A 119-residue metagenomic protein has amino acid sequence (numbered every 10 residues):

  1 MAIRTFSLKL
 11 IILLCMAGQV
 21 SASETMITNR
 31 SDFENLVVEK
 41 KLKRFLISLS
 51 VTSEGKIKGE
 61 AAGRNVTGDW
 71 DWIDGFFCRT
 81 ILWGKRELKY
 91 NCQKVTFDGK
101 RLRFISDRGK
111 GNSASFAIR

Functional and structural regions predicted by a protein language model:
M1-L10: Bacterial N-terminal signal peptides that target proteins for export
A2, G18-R119: Lipid interaction determinants
K9-A17: Bacterial N-terminal signal peptides
